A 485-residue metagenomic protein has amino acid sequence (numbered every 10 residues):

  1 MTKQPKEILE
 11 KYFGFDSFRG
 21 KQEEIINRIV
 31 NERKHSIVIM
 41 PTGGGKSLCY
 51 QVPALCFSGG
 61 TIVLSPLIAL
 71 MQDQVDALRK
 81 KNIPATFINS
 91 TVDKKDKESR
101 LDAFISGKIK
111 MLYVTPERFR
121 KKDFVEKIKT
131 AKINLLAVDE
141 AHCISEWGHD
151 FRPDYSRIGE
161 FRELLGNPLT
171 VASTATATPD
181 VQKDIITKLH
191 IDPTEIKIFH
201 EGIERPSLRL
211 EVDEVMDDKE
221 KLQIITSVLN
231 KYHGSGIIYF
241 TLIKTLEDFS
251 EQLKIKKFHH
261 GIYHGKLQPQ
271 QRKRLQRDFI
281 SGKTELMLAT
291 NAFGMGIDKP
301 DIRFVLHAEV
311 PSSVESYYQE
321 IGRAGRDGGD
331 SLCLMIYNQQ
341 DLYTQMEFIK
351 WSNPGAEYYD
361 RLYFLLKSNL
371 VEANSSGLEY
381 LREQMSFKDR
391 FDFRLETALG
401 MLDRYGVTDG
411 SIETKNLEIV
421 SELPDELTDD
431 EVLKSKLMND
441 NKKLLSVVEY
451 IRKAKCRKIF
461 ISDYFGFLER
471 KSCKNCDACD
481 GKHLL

Functional and structural regions predicted by a protein language model:
M1, L112, G377-L381: Intrinsically disordered, low-complexity N-terminal extensions of nucleic-acid-metabolism proteins
K3, E7-Y12, D16-G20, E24-S47 (+3 more regions): Helicase motor core with emphasis on the C-terminal RecA-like subdomain
L306, V310-Q319, G325-L485: C-terminal accessory region of SF2 helicases/translocases
